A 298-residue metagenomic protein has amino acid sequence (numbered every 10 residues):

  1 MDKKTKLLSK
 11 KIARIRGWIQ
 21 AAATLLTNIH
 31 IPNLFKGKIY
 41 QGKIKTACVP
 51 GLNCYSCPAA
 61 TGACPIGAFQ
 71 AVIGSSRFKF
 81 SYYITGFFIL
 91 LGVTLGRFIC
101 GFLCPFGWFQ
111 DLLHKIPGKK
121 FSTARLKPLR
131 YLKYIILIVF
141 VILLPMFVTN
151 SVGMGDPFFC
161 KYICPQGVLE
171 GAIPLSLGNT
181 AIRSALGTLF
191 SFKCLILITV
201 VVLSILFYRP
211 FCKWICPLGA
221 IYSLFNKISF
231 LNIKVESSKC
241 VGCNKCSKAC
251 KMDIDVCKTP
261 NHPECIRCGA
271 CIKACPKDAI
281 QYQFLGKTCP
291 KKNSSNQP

Functional and structural regions predicted by a protein language model:
M1-C257, P263-P298: Non-ligating segments of multi-cofactor redox enzymes
